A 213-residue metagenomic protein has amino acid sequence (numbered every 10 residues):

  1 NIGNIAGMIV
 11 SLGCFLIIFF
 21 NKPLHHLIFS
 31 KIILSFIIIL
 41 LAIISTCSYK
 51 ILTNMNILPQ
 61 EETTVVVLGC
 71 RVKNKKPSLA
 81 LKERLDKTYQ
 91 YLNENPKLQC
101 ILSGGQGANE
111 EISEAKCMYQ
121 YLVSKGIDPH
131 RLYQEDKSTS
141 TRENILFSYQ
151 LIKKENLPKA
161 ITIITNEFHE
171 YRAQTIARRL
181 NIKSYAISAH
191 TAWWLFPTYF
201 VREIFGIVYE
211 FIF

Functional and structural regions predicted by a protein language model:
N1-N21: Membrane-embedded alpha-helical segments of integral membrane proteins
G3-I5, F29-F36: Hydrophobic alpha-helical transmembrane segments
L16-F19, P23, A42-L52, V208-I212: Structural signature of transmembrane alpha-helix termini at the membrane-water interface
F20-I32: Membrane-interface helix-boundary motifs at transmembrane edges
I28-S30, S45-R202: A structural signal for short, hydrophobic/glycine-enriched beta-strand patches
I33-S45: Hydrophobic membrane-insertion alpha-helices, especially the h-region of bacterial N-terminal signal peptides
T198-F205, Y209-I212: Membrane-interacting alpha-helical segments
